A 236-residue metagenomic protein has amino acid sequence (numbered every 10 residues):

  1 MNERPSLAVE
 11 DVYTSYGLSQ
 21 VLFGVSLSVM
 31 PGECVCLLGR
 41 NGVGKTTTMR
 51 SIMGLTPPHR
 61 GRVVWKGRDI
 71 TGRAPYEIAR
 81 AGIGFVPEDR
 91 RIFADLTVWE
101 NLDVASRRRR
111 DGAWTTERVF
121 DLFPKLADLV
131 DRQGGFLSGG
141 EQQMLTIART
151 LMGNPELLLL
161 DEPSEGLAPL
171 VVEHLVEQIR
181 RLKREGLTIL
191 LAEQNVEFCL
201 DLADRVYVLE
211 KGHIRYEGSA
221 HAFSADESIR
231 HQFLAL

Functional and structural regions predicted by a protein language model:
L38-R40: The feature captures the beta-strand-to-loop junction immediately N-terminal to the Walker
M53: Helix-to-loop junction immediately C-terminal to a conserved catalytic motif
G61-R68, A81, W114-T116, D121: Conserved ABC transporter NBD signature motif
Q133-L137, E141: Conserved ABC ATPase signature
T150-L151: ABC ATPase C-loop
L158-E162: Catalytic Walker B motif of ABC-type/P-loop ATPase nucleotide-binding domains
